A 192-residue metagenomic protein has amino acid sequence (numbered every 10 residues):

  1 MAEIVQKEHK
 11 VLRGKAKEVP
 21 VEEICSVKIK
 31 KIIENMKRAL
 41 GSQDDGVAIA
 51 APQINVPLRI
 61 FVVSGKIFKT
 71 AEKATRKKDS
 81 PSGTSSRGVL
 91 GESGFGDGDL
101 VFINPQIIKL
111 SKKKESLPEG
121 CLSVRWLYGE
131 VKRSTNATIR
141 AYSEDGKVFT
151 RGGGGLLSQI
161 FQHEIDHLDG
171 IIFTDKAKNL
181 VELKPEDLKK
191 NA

Functional and structural regions predicted by a protein language model:
M1-Q162, H167-A192: Active-site rim/adjacent substrate-binding subdomains
